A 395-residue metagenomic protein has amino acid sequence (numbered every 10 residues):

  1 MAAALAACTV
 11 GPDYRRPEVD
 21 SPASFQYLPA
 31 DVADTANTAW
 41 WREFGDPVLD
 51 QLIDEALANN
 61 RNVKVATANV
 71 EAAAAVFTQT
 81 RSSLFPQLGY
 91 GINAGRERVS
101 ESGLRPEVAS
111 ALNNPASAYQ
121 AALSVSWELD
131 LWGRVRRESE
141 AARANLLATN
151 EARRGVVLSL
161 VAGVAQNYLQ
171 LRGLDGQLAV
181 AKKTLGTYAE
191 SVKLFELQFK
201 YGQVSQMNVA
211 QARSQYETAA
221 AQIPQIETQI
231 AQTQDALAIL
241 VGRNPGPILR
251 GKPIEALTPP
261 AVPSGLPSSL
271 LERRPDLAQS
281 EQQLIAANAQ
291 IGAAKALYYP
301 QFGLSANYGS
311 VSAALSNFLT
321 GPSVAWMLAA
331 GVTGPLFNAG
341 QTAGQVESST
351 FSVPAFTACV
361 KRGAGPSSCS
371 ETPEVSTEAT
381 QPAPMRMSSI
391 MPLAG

Functional and structural regions predicted by a protein language model:
M1-N59, L104-P106, Y119, R143 (+3 more regions): Terminal intrinsically disordered/low-complexity segments used for targeting and assembly
L28-D31, T35-E43, N93-S124, P247-P263 (+3 more regions): Small/polar, glycine/serine/threonine/aspartate-rich low-complexity segments that form flexible
A33-D34, R42, L57, N114 (+4 more regions): Amphipathic alpha-helical coiled-coil scaffold segments and their short linker/junction regions
E55-K64, A74-P86, V99-S100, A122-E140 (+7 more regions): A glycine-/polar-enriched beta->alpha junction
V65-T80, V156, L160-K183, T187-E190 (+8 more regions): Amphipathic alpha-helical coiled-coil segments
T67-N69, Q87-N93, Q170, Q229 (+1 more regions): Outer-envelope exported proteins of Gram-negative bacteria
V135, A144, E151-L266: Periplasmic alpha-helical coiled-coil/stalk elements that build and connect Gram-negative outer-membrane
T357-R362, P366-T380, P384-S389: Low-acidity, Ser/Thr- and Arg-rich intrinsically disordered low-complexity segments
